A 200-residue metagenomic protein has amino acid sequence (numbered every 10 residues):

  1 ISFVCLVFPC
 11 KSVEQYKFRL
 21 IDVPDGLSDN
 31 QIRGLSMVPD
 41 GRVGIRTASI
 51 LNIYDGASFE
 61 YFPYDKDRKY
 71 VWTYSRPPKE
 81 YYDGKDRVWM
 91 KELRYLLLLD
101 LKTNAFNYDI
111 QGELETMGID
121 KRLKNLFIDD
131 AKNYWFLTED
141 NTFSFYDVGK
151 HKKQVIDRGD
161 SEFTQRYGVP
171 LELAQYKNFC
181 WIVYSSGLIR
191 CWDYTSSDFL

Functional and structural regions predicted by a protein language model:
I1-L200: Carboxylate-rich, polar loop motifs that coordinate divalent cations or form catalytic acidic clusters
